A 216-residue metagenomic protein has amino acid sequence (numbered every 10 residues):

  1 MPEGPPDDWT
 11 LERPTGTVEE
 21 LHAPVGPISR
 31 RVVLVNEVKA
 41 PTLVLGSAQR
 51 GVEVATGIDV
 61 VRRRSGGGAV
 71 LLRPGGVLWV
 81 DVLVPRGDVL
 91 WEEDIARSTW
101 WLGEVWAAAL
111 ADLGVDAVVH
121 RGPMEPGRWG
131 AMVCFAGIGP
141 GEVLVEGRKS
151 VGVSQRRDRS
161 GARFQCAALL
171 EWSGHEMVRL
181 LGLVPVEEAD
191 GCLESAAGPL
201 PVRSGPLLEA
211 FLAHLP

Functional and structural regions predicted by a protein language model:
M1-T56, V61-R63, A69, L83 (+3 more regions): Active-site loop/lid in soluble adenylation, ligation, and acyl-transfer enzymes
V54-A55, L90-I95, E176-V178, P206: Short, conserved charged micro-motifs
G68-A69, S154: Gly/Ser/Thr-rich beta-alpha loop segments that engage phosphate groups in nucleotides
A69-G75, R159: Short glycine/proline-enriched loop/turn "hinge" motifs that connect secondary-structure elements and lie
W79-C134, G139-P140: Internal, conserved structured core segments that host functional sites
G103-W129, R156-P216: Long, positively charged amphipathic alpha-helical accessory segments at protein N-termini or as interdomain linkers
V133-Q155: Aromatic/basic-lined ligand-recognition segments that form π-stacking hydrophobic pockets flanked by Lys/Arg to engage
